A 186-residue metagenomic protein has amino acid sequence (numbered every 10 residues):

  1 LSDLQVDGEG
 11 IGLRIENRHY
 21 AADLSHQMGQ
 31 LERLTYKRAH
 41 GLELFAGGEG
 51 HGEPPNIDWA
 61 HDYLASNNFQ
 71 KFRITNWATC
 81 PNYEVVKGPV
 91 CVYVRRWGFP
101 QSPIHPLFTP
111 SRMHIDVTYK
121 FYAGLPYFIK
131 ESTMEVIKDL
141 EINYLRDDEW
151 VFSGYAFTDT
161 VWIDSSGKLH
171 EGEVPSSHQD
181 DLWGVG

Functional and structural regions predicted by a protein language model:
L1-S2: Short, structured interface segments
G10-I104, T109-S111, I115-T118: Acidic-aromatic substrate-binding/catalytic surfaces of carbohydrate-active enzymes
N17, Y122, D164: Acidic surface patches and DE-rich sequence motifs
D23-L24, L31-R33, S102-I104, I137-L140 (+3 more regions): A short local loop/turn or secondary-structure capping micro-motif enriched for an aromatic residue
G29-E43, Y127-T133, Y144, V161 (+1 more regions): Short, well-ordered strand-loop elements centered on a beta-strand within folded domains, enriched for acidic residues
E84-D159: Acidic, contiguous internal or C-terminal segments within carbohydrate-active enzymes that form a structured patch used
E141-L145, W150-G186: A contiguous, surface-exposed recognition patch within enzymatic or periplasmic domains that forms
